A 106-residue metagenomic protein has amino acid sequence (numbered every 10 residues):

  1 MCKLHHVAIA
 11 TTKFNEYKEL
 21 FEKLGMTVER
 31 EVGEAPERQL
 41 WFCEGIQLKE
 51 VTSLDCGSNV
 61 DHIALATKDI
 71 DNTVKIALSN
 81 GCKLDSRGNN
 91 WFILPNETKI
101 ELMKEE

Functional and structural regions predicted by a protein language model:
M1-C2, E106: Short, Lys/Arg-enriched, disordered terminal segments
C2, A8-Q47: Core segments of cupin and vicinal oxygen chelate
K3-T12, S53-L78, N89-I93: Vicinal oxygen chelate
R30-V32, L40-T52, V74-E106: Vicinal oxygen chelate
